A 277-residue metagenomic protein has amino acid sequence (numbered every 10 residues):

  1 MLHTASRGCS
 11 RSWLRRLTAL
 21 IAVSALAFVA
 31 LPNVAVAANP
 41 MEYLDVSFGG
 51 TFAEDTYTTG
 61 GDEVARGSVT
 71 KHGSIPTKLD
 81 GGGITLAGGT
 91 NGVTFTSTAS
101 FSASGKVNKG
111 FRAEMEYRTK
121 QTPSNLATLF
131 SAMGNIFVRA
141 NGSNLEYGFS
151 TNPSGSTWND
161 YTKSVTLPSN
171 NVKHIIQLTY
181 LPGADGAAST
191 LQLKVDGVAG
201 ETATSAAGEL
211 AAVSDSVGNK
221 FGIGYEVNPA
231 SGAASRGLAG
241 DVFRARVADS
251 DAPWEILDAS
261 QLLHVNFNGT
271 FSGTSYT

Functional and structural regions predicted by a protein language model:
M1-W13: N-terminal secretory signal peptides that target proteins for export/translocation
L17-A30: Bacterial N-terminal signal peptides
N33-G92, G183, T202, A206-V217 (+1 more regions): Extracytoplasmic low-complexity segments
P40-Y43, F52, G89-G148, A184-G186 (+4 more regions): Extracellular glycan-recognition modules
A87-T90, N152, D215-F243: Extracellular glycan-interaction patches encoded by glycine-rich segments
G148-I175: Short, aromatic/His-centered strand-loop micro-motif at the edge of beta-sheets
V172-L191: Localized edge beta-strand/strand-to-loop motifs within extracellular or lumenal beta-rich domains
K194-V198: Short strand-turn-strand beta-turns centered on an Asx-Gly dipeptide
